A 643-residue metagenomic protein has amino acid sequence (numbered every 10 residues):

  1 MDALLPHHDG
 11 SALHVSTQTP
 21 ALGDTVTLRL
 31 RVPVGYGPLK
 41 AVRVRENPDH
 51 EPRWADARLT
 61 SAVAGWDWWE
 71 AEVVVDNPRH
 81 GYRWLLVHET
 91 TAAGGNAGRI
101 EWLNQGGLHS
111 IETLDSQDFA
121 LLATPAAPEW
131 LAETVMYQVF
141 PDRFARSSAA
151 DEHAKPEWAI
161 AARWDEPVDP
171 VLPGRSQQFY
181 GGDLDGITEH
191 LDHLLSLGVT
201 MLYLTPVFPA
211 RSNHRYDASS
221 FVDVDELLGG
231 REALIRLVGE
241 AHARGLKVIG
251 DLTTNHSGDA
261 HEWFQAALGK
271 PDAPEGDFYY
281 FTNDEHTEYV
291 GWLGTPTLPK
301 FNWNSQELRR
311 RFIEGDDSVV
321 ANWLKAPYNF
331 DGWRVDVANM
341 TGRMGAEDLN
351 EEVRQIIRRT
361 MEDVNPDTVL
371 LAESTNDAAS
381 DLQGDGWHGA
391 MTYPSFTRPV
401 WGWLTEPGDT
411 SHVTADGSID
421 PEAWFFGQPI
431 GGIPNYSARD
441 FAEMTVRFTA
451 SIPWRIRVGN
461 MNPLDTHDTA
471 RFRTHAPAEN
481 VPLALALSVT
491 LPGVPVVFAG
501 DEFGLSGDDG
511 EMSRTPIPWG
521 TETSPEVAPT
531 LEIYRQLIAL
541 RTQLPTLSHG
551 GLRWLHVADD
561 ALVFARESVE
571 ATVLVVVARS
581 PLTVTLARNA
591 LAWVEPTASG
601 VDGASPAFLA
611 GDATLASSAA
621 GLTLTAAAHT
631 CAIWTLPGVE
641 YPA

Functional and structural regions predicted by a protein language model:
M1-E133, Y137, T200: Glycan-association/targeting regions that enable binding to alpha-glucans and other polysaccharides
S16-T17, L555-W593: Carbohydrate-binding surface patches
T27-G35, V44, A578-S599: Surface-exposed beta-strand/loop patches in extracellular or lumenal glycoproteins
Q105-L108, W130, A260, F264-K270 (+6 more regions): Conserved alpha/beta catalytic core and glycan-binding cleft of carbohydrate-active enzymes
F140-M201, V207-Y328, V353, I357-N365 (+3 more regions): Substrate-binding/active-site clefts of carbohydrate-active enzymes
S318-M344, T466: Active-site groove signature of glycoside hydrolases
R447-F448, P516-L555: Aromatic- and carboxylate-lined catalytic core of secreted/periplasmic carbohydrate-active enzymes
S617-A643: C-terminal beta-strand-rich structural cap/linker in extracellular carbohydrate-active enzymes
